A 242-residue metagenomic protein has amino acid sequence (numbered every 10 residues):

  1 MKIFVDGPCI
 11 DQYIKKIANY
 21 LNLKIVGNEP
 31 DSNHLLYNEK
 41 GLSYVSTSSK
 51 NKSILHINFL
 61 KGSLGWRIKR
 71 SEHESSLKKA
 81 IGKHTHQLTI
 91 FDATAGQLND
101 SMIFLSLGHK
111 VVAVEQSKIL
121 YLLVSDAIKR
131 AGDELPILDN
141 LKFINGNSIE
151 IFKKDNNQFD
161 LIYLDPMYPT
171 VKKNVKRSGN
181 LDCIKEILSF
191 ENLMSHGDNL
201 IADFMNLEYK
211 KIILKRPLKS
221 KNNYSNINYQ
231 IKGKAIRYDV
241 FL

Functional and structural regions predicted by a protein language model:
M1-I90, L98, M102, S106 (+1 more regions): S-adenosyl-L-methionine
S32, F159-I162, Y209: Local beta-strand N-terminus motif with an aromatic residue
L36, Y163-L164, L214: Redox-cofactor binding/interface segments in oxidoreductases and associated redox assembly factors
T89, H109-V112, N140, K210-K211: Residues at the starts of beta-strands that form the adenosine-phosphate
I90-I103, F159-V175: Conserved proline-anchored active-site loop of SAM-dependent methyltransferases that bridges a beta-strand
V114-L164: S-adenosyl-L-methionine
M167-N199: Mobile active-site "lid"/loop adjacent to the S-adenosyl-L-methionine
H196-L242: Conserved Class I SAM-dependent methyltransferase catalytic core
